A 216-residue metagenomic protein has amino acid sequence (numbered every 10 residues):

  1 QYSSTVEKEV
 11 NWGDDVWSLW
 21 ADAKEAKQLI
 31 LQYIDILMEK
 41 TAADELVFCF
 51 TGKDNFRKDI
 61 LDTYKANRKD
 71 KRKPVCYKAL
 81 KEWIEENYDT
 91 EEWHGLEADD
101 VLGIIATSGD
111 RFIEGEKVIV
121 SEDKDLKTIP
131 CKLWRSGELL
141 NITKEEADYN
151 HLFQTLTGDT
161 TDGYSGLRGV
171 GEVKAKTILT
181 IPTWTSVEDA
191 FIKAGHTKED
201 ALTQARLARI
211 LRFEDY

Functional and structural regions predicted by a protein language model:
Q1-V47, T51, K58-I60: Non-catalytic, usually N-terminal nucleic-acid engagement modules in DNA/RNA processing proteins
K8-S18, A43, A66-Y216: Extended two-metal-dependent nuclease catalytic cores across DNA- and RNA-processing enzymes
C49-K53, S121-K124: A short beta-strand-to-loop transition that corresponds to the Sensor-1 phosphate-sensing loop of AAA+ P-loop ATPases
G52-N55, F213: Short loop/turn segments at secondary-structure transitions that flank enzyme active sites
N55-D59, L126-I129: Short catalytic/ligand-binding loop motif for oxyanion handling, primarily in non-cytosolic enzymes, centered on
T63: Short, Lys/Arg-enriched phosphate-binding patches
